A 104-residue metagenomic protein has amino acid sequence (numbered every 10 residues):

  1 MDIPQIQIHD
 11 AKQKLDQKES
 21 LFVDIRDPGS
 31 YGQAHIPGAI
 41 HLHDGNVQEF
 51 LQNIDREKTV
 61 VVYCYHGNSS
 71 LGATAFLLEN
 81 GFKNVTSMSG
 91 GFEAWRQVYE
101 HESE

Functional and structural regions predicted by a protein language model:
M1-S20, P28-T59, N68-E104: Rhodanese-like catalytic fold shared by cysteine-dependent sulfurtransferases and DSP/PTP-type phosphatases
D24: N-terminal glycine-rich beta->alpha transition that marks the start or flank of a dinucleotide-binding site
Y63-C64: Short, surface-exposed ligand- or partner-binding patches at beta-edge/loop junctions that are enriched in aromatics
